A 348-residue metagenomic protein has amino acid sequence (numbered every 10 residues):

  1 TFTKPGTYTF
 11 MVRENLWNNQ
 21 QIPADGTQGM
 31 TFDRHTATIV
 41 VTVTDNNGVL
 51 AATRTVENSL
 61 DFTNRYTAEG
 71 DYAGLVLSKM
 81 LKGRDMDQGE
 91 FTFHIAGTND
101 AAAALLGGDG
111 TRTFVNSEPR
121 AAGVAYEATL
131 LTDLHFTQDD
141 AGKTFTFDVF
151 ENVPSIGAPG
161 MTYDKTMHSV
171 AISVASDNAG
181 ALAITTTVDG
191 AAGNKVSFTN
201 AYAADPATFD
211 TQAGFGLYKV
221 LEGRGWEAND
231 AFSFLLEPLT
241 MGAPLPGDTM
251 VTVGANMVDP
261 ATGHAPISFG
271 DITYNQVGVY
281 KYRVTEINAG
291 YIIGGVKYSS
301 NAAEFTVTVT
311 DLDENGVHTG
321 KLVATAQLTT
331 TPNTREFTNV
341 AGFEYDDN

Functional and structural regions predicted by a protein language model:
T1-N348: Solvent-exposed loop/turn and edge beta-strand elements of beta-rich ligand-binding domains
